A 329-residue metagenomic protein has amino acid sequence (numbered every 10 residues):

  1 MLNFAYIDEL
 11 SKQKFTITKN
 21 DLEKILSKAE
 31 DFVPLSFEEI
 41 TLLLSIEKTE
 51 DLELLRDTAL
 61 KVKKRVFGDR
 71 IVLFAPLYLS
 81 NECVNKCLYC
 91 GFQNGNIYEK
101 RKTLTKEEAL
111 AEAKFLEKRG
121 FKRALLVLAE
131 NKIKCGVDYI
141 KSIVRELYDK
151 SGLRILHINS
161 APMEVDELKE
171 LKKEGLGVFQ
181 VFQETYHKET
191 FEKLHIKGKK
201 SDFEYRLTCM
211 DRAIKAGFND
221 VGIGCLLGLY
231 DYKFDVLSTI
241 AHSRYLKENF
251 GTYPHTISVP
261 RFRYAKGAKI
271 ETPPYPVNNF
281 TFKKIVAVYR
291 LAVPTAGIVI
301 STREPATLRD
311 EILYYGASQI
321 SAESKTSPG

Functional and structural regions predicted by a protein language model:
M1-F74: Flexible, acidic/Gly-rich N-terminal and inter-domain linker regions that tether and position cofactor-handling modules
I17, L104, C135, Y139 (+3 more regions): Alpha-helix N-cap and loop-to-helix initiation/capping positions
F32, A59, C87, L126 (+5 more regions): Conserved, mostly hydrophobic/aromatic
L54-N96, R101-L125, G177: N-terminal pre-triad scaffold of radical SAM enzymes
K63, F67-F74, V84-I97, K141-Y148 (+4 more regions): Mobile, glycine- and charge-enriched loop segments and immediately flanking short secondary-structure elements within
N94-L110, L116-A213, D220-G222, G251-S258: Core AdoMet radical
L128, E204-A268, N279-T307, Y314 (+1 more regions): Conserved C-terminal portion of the radical SAM core fold that forms the substrate/S-adenosylmethionine-binding
V137-Y148, K173-V178, F182-Q183, Y232-F250 (+1 more regions): Short, electropositive alpha-helical surface patch
